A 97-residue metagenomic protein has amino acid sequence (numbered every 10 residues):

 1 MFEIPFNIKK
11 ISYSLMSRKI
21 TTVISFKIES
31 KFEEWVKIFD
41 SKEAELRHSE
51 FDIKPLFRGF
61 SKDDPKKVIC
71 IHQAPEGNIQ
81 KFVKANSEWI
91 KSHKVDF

Functional and structural regions predicted by a protein language model:
M1-D96: Short S/T/G/P-rich N-terminal loop/turn motif that feeds into the first structured element of a domain
